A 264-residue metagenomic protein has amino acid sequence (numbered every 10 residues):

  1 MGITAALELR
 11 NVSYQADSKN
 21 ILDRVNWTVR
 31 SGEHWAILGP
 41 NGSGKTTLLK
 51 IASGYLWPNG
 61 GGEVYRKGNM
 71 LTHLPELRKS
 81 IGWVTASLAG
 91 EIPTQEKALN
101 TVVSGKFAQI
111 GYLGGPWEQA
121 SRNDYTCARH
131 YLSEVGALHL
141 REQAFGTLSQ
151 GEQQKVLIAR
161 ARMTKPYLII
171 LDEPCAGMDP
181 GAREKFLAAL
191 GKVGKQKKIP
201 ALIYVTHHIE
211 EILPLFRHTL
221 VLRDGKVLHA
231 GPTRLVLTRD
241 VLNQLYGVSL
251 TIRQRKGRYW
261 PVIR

Functional and structural regions predicted by a protein language model:
L38-P40: The feature captures the beta-strand-to-loop junction immediately N-terminal to the Walker
S53: Helix-to-loop junction immediately C-terminal to a conserved catalytic motif
W117-A120, A144-L148: Conserved ABC ATPase signature
A120-L140: Conserved ABC ATPase "signature" region
I169-E173: Catalytic Walker B motif of ABC-type/P-loop ATPase nucleotide-binding domains
T219-P232: H-loop (His-switch) and adjacent beta-strand-loop-beta switch element of ABC-type ATPase nucleotide-binding domains
N243-R264: ABC ATPase nucleotide-binding domains
